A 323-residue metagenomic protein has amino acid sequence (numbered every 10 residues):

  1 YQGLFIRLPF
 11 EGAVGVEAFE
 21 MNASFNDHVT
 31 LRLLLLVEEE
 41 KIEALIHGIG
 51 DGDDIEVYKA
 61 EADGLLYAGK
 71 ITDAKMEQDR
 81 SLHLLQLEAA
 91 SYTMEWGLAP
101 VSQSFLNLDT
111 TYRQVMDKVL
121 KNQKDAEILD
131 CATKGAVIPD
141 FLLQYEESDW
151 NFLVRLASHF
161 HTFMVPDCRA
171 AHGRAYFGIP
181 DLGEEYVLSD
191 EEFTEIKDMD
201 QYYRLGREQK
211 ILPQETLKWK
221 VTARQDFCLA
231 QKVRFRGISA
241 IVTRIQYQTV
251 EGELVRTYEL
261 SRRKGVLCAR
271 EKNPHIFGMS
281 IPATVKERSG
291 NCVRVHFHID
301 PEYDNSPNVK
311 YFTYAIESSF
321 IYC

Functional and structural regions predicted by a protein language model:
Y1-C323: Amphipathic alpha-helical and helix-coil boundary elements used as assembly and membrane-proximal scaffolds
